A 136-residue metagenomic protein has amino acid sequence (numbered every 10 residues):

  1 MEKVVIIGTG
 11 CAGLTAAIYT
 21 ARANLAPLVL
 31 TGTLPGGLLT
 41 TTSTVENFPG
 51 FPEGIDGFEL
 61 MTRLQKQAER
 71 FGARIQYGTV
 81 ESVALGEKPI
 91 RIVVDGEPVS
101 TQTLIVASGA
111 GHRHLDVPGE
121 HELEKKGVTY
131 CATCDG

Functional and structural regions predicted by a protein language model:
M1-I7, I75-G136: FAD-binding core/adjacent interface of flavoenzyme oxidoreductases
K3, A26, L38, T44-N47 (+2 more regions): Residue-level recognition of specific faces of alpha-helices
V5-I7, A21-T41: Glycine-rich FAD pyrophosphate-binding loop
G8-A12: Glycine-rich Rossmann-fold phosphate-binding loop(s) that bind the pyrophosphate of adenine dinucleotide cofactors
T20-A21, T42-V45, P118-E122: Short, glycine/charged-enriched secondary-structure capping and boundary segments
L34-P35, E53, T133-C134: Short, acidic/turn-prone active-site loops that include or flank metal/cofactor- and phosphate-binding residues
T40-P98: N-terminal Rossmann-like dinucleotide/flavin-binding domain of flavoprotein oxidoreductases that bind FAD/FMN
